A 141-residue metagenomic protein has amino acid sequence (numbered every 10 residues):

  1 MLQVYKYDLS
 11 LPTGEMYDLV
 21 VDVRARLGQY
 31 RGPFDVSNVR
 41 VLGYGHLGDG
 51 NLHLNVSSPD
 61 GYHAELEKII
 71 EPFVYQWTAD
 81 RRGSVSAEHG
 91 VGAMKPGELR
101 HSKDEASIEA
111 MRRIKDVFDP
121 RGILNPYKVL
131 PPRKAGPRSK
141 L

Functional and structural regions predicted by a protein language model:
M1-L141: Conserved glycine-rich FAD pyrophosphate-binding loop
